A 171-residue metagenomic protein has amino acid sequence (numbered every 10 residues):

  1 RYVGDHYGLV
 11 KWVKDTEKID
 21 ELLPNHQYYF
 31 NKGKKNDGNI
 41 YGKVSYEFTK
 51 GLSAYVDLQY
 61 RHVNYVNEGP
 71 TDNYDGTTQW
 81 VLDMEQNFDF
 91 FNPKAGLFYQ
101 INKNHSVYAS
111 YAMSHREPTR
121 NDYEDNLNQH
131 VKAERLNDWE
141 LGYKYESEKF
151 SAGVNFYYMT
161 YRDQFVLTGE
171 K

Functional and structural regions predicted by a protein language model:
V3, Y29-Y161: Structural signature of Gram-negative outer-membrane beta-barrels, strongest in the C-terminal barrel of TonB-dependent
G4-Y28, N73-Q79, Q129-K132, V166-K171: Surface-exposed loop/turn segments flanking beta-strands in extracellular/periplasmic regions
